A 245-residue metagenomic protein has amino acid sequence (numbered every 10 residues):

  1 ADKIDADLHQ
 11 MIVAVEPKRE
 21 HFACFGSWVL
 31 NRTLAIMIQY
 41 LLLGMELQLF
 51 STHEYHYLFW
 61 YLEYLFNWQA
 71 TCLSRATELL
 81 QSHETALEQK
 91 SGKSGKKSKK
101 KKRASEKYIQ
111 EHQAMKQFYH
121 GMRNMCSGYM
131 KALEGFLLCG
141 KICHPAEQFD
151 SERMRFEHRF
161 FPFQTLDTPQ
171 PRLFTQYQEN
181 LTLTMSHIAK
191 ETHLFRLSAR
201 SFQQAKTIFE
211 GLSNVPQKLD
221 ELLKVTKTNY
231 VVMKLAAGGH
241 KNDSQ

Functional and structural regions predicted by a protein language model:
A1-Q245: Extended alpha-helical scaffold/coiled-coil
